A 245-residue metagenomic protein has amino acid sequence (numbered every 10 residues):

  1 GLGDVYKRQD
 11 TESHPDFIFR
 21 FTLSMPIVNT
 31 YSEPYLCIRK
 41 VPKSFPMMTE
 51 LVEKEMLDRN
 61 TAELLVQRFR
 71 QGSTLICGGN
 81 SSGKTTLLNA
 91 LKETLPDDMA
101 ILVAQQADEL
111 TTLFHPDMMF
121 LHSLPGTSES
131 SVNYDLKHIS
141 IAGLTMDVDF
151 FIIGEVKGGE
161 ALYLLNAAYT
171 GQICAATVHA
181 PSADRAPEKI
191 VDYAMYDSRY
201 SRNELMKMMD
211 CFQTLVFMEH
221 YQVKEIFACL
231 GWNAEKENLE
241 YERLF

Functional and structural regions predicted by a protein language model:
L2-Y6: Short, small-residue-biased leader/transition segments that mark boundaries at the very start of proteins
K7-V28: PAS-family sensory/regulatory modules and their coupling/dimerization elements
R20-T22, N29-G79: Glycine-rich adenosyl-nucleotide cofactor-binding module
M25-I27, K40, S123, H220: Flexible glycine-/small-residue-rich
S73-N80, A90-M209, H220-Y221: Switch/coupling sub-region of P-loop NTPases
G83-K84: Conserved glycine(s) of the Walker
L87: Hydrophobic positions on the alpha1 helix immediately C-terminal to the Walker A/P-loop
M209-F245: Conserved P-loop NTPase
